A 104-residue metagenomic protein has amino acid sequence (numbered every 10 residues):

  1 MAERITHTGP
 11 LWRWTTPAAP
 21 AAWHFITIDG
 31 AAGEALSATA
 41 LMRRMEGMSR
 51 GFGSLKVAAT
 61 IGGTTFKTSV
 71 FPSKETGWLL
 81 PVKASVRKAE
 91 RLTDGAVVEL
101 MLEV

Functional and structural regions predicted by a protein language model:
M1-G77: Long, compositionally biased stretches
M45, K83-K88: Short alpha-helix capping/helix-loop boundary micro-motifs
G95-V97: Loop/turn positions that initiate beta-strands
